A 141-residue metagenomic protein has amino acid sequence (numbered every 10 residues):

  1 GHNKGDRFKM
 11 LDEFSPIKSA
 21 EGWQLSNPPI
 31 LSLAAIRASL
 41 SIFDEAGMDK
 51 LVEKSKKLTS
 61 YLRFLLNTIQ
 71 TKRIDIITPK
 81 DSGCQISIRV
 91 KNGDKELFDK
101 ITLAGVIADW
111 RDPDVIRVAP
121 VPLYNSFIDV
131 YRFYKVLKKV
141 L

Functional and structural regions predicted by a protein language model:
G1-K54: Active-site C-terminal subdomain of aminotransferase-like
A20, D81-Q85, P113-V115: Short, solvent-exposed beta-strand edge segments and adjacent coil->beta transition regions
S32, T78-K80, W110-D114: Short, flexible turn/loop "capping" segments at secondary-structure junctions
L33-F43, V90-N92, L97, V106: Glycine/serine-rich loop-strand microenvironments at binding/catalytic pocket rims
S41, S60-Y61, K135-K138: Solvent-exposed alpha-helix faces
L51-L58, F133: Hydrophobic alpha-helical membrane-association signature
K56-R63, N67-A104, P120: Conserved PLP-binding catalytic core of the aspartate aminotransferase-like
N92-E96, K100-L141: PLP-dependent enzyme catalytic core of the Aspartate aminotransferase-like
